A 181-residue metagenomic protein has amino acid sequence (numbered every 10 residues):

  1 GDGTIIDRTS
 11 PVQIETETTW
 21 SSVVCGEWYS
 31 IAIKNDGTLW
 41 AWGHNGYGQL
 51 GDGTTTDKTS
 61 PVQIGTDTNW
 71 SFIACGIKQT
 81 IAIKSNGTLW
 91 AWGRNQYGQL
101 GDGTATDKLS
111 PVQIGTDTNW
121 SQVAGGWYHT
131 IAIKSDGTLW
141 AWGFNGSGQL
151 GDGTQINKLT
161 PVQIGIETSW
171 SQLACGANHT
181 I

Functional and structural regions predicted by a protein language model:
G1-T9, W42-S60, W92-S110, G143-T160: Short glycine/serine- and acidic-residue-enriched loop/turn motifs that recur at repeat junctions
T9-Q13, T19-S22, T38, Q49 (+12 more regions): A detector of tandemly repeated sequence units and domain arrays
T16, H44, T66, R94 (+3 more regions): Active-site donor-binding loop signature of nucleotide-sugar glycosyltransferases
E27-W28, D36, Y47, I77-K78 (+6 more regions): Surface-exposed loop/turn positions within WD40 beta-propeller blades
Y29-A32, A41, Q79-A82, A91 (+3 more regions): Conserved core positions of repeat-based scaffolds
